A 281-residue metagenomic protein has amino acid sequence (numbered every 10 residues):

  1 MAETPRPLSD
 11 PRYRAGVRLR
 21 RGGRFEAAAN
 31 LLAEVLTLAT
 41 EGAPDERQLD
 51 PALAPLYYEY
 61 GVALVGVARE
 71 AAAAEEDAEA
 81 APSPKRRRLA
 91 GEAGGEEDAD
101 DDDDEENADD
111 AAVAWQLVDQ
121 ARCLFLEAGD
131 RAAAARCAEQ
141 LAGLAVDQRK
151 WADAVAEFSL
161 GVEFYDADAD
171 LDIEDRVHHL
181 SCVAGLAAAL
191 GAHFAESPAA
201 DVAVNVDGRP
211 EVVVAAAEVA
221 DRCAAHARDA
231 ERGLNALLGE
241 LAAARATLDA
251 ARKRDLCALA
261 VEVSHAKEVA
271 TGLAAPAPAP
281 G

Functional and structural regions predicted by a protein language model:
P5, R12, D50, Y57 (+8 more regions): TPR repeat positional signature
L8, E46, L53, Y60 (+9 more regions): Residues that mark the junctions of alpha-helical repeat units in TPR/alpha-solenoid scaffolds
V17, V62, R69, G143 (+2 more regions): Residue-level recognition of tetratricopeptide repeat
L19, L64, F125, A138 (+2 more regions): Residue at a conserved register position within TPR or TPR-like alpha-solenoid repeats
L36-P44, R122-C123, G161-A169, G208 (+1 more regions): Amphipathic alpha-helical segments of tetratricopeptide repeats
Y58-L117, A195-A220, A225-G281: Acidic, serine/threonine- and proline-enriched intrinsically disordered linkers and terminal tails in large eukaryotic
